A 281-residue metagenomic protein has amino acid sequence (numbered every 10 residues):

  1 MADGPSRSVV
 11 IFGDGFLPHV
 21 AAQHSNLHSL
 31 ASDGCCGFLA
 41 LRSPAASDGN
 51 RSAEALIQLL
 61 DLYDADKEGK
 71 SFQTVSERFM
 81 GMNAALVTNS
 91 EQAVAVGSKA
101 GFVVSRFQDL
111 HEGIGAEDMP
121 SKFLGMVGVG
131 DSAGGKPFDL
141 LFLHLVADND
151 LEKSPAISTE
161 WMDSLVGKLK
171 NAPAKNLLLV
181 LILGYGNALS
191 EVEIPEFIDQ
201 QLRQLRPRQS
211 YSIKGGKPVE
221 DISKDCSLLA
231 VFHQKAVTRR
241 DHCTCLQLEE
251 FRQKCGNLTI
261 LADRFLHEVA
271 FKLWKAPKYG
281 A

Functional and structural regions predicted by a protein language model:
M1-A281: Feature captures the catalytic ectodomains and active-site-proximal regions of enzymes that hydrolyze or transfer
